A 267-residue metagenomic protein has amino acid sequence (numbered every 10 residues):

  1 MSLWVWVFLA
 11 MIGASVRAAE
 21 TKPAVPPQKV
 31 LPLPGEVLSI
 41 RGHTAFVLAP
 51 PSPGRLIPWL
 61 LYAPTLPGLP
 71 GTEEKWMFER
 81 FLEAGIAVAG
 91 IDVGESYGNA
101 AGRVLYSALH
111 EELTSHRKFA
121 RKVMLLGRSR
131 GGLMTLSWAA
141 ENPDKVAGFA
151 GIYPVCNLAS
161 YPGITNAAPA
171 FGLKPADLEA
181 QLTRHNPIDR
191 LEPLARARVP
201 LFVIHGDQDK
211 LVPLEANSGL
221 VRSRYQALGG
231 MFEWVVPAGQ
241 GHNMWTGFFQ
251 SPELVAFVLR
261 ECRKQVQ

Functional and structural regions predicted by a protein language model:
S2-G13: Bacterial N-terminal signal peptides
A18-R55, N166-A170, R263-Q267: A domain-start/cap signature at the N-terminus of enzymes
P50, A159-N166, A170-Q226: The feature captures the conserved acid-bearing segment of alpha/beta-hydrolase catalytic domains
R55-T65: Short beta-strand element of the alpha/beta-hydrolase
G71-A89: Short amphipathic alpha-helix adjacent to the substrate-entry channel of hydrolases
Y97-K118: Alpha/beta-hydrolase active-site loop
S115-R117, R121-A170: Primarily recognizes the serine-hydrolase "nucleophile elbow" in alpha/beta-hydrolase and SGNH/GDSL folds
L211, E215-Q267: C-terminal catalytic histidine-bearing segment of alpha/beta-hydrolase fold enzymes
